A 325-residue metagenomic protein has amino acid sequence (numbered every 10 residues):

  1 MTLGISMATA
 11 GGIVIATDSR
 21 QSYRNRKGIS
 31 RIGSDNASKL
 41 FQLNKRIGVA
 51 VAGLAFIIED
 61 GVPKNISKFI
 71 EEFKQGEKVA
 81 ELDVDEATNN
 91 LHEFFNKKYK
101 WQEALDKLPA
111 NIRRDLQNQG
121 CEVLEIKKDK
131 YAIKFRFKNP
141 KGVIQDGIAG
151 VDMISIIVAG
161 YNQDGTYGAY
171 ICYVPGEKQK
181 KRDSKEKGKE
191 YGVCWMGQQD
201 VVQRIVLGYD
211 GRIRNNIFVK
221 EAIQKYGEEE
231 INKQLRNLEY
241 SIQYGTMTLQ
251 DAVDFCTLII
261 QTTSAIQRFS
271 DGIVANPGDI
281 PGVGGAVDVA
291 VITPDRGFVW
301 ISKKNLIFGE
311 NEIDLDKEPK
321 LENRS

Functional and structural regions predicted by a protein language model:
M1-S325: N-terminal nucleophile
